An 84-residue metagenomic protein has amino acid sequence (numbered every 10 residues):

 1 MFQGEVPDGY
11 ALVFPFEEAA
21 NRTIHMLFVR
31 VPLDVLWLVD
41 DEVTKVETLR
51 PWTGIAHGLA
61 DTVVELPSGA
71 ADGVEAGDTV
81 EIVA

Functional and structural regions predicted by a protein language model:
M1-A84: Compact, glycine-rich, soluble single-domain proteins
